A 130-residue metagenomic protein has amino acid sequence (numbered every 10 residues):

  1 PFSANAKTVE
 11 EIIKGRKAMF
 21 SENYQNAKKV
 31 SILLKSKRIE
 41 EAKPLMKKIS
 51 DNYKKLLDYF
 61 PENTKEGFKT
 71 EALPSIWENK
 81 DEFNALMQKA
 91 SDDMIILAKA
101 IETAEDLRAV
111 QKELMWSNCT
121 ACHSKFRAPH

Functional and structural regions predicted by a protein language model:
P1-F2, E113: Proteins with a high burden of low-complexity, intrinsically disordered sequence enriched in S/T/G/P/A and R, requiring
F2-T8: Sec/Tat signal peptide C-region and signal peptidase I cleavage site
V9-H130: Sequence context surrounding c-type heme c attachment/ligation sites in exported
